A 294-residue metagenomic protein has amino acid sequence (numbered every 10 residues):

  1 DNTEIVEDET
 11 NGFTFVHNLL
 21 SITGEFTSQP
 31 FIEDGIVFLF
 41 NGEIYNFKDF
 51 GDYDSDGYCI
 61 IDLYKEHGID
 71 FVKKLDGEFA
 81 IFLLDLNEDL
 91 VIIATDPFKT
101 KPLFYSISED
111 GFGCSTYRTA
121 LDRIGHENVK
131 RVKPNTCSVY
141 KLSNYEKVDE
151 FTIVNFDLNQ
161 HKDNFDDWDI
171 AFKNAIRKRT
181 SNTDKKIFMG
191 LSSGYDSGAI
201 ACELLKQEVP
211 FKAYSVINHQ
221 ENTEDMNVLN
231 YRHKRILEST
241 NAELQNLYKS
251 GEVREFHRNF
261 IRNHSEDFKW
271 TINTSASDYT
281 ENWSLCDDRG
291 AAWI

Functional and structural regions predicted by a protein language model:
D1-L247, G251, N259: Cysteine-centered catalytic environments shared across enzyme families
G12, H17, K234-I294: Glycine-rich active-site loop/lid subdomains used to bind and stabilize high-energy intermediates
